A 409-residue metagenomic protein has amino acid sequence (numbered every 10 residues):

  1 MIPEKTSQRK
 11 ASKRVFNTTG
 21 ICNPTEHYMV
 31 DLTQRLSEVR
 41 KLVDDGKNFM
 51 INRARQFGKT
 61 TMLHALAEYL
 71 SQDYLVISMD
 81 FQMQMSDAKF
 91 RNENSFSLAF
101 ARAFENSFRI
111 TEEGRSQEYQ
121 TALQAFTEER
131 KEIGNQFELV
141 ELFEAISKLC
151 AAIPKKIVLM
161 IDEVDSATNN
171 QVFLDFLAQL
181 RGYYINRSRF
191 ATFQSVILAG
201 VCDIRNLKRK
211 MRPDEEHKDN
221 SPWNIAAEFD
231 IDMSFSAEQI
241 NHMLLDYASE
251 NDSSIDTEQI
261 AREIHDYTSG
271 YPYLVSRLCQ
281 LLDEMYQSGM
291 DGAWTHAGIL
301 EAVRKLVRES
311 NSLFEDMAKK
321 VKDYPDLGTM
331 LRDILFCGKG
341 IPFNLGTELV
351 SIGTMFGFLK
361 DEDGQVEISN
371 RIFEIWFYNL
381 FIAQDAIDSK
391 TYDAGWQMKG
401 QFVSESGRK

Functional and structural regions predicted by a protein language model:
M1-L70, K148: Walker A/P-loop-proximal flanking segment of P-loop NTPase domains
I2, S236-F356, E362-D363, Y392-G395 (+1 more regions): Winged-helix-like regulatory helical subdomains adjacent to P-loop NTPase cores
G20-I21, K156, S166-Q259, D266-Y267 (+2 more regions): The catalytic "switch" region of P-loop NTPases
M29-L32, L139, S254-T257: A conditional alpha-helix N-cap/helix-loop micro-motif detector
K41, D45-F57, T61-F176, Q194 (+1 more regions): P-loop NTPase nucleotide-binding core
N311, F373-V403: Short, amphipathic alpha-helical interaction segments positioned at domain boundaries
Q365-N370: Minor-groove-contacting beta-hairpin "wing" of winged helix-turn-helix DNA-binding domains
